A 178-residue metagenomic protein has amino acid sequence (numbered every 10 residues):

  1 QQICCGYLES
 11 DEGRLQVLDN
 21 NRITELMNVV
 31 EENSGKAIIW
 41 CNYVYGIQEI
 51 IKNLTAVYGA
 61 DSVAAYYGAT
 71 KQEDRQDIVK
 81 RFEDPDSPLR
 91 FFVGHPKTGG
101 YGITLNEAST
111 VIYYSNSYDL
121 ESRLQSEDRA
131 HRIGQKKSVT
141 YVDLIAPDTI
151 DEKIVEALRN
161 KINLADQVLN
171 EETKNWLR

Functional and structural regions predicted by a protein language model:
Q1-I103, E172-R178: Conserved Helicase C-terminal RecA-like lobe
D11, D19, D61, D74-D77 (+7 more regions): Acidic-enriched, low-complexity/disordered segments with a strong bias for Aspartate over Glutamate
I47-I51, Q76, R90-S115, D119-S138: SF2 helicase motor core recognition
Y67-A69, S115, I145: Residues at the C-termini of beta-strands that transition into short coil/loop
Y118-R178: A conserved SF2-helicase RecA2
